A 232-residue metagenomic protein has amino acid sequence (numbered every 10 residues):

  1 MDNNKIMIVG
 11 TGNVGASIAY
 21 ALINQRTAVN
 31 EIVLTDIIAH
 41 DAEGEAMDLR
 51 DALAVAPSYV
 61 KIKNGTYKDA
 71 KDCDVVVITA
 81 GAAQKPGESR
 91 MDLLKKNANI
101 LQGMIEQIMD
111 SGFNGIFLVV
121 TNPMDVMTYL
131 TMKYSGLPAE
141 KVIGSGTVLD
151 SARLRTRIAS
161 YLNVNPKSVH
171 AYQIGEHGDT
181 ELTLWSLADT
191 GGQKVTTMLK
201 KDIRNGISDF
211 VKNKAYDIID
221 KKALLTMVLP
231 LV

Functional and structural regions predicted by a protein language model:
M1-E43: NAD(P)+-binding Rossmann beta1-loop-alpha1 motif at the extreme N-terminus of oxidoreductases
V14-A19, P86, M124-Y129: Short glycine/serine/threonine-rich phosphate/pyrophosphate-binding segments that cradle anionic phosphate groups
Y20-N24, D51, E106, K133 (+1 more regions): Short, well-ordered alpha-helices that flank and scaffold nucleotide-derived cofactor binding pockets
E31, T35-D72, E88: Conserved N-terminal Rossmann-fold NAD(P) cofactor-binding segment
D74-V77: N-terminal Rossmann-like NAD(P) cofactor-binding module of classical short-chain dehydrogenase/reductase
A80-A82: Conserved NAD(P)H cofactor-binding loop of Rossmann-fold oxidoreductase domains
R90-R155: Rossmann-like NAD(P)(H) cofactor-binding subdomain of soluble oxidoreductases
S135-K141, D150-V232: C-terminal substrate-binding/catalytic lobe of Rossmann-fold NAD(P)-dependent dehydrogenases
